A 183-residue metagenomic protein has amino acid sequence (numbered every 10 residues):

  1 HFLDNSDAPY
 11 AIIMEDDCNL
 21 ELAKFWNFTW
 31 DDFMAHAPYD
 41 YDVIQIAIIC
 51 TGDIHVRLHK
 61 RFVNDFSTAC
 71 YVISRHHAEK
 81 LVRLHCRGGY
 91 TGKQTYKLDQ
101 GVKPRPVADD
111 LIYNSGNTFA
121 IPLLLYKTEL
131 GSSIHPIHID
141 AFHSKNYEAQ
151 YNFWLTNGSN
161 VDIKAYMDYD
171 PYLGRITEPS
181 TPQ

Functional and structural regions predicted by a protein language model:
H1-M14, C18-Q183: An acidic/histidine-cluster motif and surrounding catalytic segment that typifies divalent-metal-assisted enzyme active
